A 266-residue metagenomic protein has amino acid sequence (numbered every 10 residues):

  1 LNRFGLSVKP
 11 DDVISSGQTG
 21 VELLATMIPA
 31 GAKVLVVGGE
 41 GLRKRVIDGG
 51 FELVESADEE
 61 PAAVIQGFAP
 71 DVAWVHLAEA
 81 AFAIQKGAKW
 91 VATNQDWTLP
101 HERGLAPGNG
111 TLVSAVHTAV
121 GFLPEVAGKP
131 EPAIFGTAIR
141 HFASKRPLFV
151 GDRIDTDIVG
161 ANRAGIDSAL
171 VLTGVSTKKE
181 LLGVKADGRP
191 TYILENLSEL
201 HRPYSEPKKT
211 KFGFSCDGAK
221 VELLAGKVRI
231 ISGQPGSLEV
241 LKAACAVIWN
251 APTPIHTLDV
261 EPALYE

Functional and structural regions predicted by a protein language model:
L1-I14, V21-E266: Asp-based, Mg2+/Mn2+-dependent phosphohydrolase catalytic module
